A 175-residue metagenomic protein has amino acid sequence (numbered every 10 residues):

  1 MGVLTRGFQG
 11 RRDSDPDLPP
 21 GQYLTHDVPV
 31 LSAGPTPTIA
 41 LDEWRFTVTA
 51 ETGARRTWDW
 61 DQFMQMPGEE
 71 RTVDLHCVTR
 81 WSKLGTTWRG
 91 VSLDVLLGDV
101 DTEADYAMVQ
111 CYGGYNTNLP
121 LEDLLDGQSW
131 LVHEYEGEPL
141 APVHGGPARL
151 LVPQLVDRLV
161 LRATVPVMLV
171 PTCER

Functional and structural regions predicted by a protein language model:
G2-R175: Structured, non-membrane catalytic/scaffold regions adjacent to prosthetic-group chemistry
